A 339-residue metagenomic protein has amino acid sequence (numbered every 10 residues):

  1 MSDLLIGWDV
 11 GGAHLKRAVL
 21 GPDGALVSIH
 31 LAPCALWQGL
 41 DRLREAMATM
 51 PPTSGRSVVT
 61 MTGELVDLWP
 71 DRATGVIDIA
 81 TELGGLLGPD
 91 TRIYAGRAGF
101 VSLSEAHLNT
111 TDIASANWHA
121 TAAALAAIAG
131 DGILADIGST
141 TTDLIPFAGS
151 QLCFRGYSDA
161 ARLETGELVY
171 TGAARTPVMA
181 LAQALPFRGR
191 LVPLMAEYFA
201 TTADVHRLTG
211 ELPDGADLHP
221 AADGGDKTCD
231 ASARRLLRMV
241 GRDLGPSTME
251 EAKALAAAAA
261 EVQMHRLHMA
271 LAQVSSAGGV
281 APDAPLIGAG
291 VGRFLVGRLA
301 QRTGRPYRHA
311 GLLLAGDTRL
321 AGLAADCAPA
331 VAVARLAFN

Functional and structural regions predicted by a protein language model:
M1-G12, A18-A135, I145-N339: Nucleotide/phosphate-binding catalytic cleft detector across ATP-hydrolyzing and phosphate-transferring enzymes
A13, T140: Conserved Rossmann-like nucleotide-cofactor binding loop
